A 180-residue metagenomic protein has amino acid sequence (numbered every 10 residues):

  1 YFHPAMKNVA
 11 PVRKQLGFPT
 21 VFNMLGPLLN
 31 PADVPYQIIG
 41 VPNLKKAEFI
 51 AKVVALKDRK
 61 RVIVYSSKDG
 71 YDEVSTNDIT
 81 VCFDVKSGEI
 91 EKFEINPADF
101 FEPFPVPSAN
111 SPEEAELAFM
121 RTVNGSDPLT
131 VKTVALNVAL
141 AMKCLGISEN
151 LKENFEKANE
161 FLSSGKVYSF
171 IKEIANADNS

Functional and structural regions predicted by a protein language model:
Y1-S180: Glycine-rich anion-binding loops and their surrounding alpha/beta cores
